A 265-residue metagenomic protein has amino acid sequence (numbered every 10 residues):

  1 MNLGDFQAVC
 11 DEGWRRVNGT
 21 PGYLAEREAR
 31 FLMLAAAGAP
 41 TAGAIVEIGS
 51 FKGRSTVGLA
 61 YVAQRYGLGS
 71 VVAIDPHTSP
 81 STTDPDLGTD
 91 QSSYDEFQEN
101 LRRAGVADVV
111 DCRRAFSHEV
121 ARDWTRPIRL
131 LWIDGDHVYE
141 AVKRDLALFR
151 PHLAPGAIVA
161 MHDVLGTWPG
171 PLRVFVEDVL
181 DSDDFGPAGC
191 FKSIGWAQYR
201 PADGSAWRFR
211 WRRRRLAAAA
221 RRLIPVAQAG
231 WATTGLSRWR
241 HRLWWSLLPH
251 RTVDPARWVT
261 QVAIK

Functional and structural regions predicted by a protein language model:
N2-G19, M33-K265: S-adenosylmethionine/decaboxylated-SAM
L24-F31: N-terminal pre-P-loop "Q-motif" helix
